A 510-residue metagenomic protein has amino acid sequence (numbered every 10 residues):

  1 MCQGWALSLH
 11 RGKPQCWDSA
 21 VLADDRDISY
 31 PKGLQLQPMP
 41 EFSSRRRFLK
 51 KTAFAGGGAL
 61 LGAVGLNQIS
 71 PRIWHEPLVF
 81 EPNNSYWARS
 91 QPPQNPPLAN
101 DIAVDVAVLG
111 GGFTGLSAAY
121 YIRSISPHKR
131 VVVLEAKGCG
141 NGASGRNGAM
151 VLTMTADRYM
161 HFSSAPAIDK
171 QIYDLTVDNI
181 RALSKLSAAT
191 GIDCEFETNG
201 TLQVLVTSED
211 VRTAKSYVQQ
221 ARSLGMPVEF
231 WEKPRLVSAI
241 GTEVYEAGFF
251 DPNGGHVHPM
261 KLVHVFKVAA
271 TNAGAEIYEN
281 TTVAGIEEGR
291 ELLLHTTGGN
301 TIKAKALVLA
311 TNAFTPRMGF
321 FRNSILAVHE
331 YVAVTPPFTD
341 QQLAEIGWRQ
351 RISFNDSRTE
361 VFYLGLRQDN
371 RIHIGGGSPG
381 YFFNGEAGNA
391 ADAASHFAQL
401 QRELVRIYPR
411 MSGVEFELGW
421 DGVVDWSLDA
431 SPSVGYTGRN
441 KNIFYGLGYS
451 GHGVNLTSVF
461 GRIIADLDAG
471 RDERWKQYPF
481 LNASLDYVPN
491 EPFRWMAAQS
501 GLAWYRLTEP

Functional and structural regions predicted by a protein language model:
L34-V106, S124-I125: Extreme N-terminal leader/targeting segments of oxidoreductases
V106-V132: N-terminal Rossmann-like FAD-binding beta1-loop-alpha1 element of flavoenzymes
I125-R146: Glycine-rich FAD pyrophosphate-binding loop
R146-D174: Glycine-rich active-site loop/strand segments that organize a redox cofactor
A165-A269: Rossmann-like flavin
A189-E197, V283, T301-I302, A306-Q341 (+1 more regions): Active-site substrate-recognition segment that forms the wall of the catalytic cavity or substrate channel
G248-E291, T296-G298: Helical element adjacent to the flavin cofactor pocket in flavoenzyme catalytic cores
F382-A390, R402-Q499: C-terminal catalytic lobe of FAD-dependent flavoproteins
